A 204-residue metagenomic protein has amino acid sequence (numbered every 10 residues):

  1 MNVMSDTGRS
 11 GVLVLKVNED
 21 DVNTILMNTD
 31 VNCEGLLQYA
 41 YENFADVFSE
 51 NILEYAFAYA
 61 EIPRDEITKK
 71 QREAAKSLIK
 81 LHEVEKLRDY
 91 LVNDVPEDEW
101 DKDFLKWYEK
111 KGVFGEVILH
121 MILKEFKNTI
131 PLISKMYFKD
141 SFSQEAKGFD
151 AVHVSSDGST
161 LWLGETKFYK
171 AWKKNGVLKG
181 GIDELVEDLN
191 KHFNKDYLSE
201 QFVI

Functional and structural regions predicted by a protein language model:
M1-R88: A structured, charge-rich N-terminal accessory region that forms the first stable segment of a protein and links
R88-I118: A short, highly charged nucleic-acid-interacting micro-segment common to nuclease and nuclease-linked defense proteins
V117-F126: Amphipathic alpha-helical segments that form well-ordered structural scaffolds and often line/cohere around active
L123, A151-H153, L161-F168: Conserved catalytic cores of phosphodiester-cleaving nucleases, focusing on short active-site segments
K127-S143: A short acidic/basic microdomain associated with nuclease active sites
Q144-G148: A short, glycine/Asx- and small/polar-enriched loop/turn that sits immediately N-terminal to a beta-strand
V177-I204: Acidic, metal/cofactor-coordinating or nucleic-acid-engaging core segments within structured domains
